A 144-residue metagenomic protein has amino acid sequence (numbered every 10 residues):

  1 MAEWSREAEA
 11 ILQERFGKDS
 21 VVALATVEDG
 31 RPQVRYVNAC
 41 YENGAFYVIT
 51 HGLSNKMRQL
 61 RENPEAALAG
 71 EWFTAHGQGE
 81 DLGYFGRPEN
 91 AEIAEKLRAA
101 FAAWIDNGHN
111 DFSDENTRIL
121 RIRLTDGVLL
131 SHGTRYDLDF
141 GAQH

Functional and structural regions predicted by a protein language model:
M1-K18, G141: Extreme N-terminal tail/first-helix region
A2-E3, T74-H144: Charged, gly/pro-rich active-site loop segments
E7-L12, R61-E65, W104-H109: Intrinsically disordered, low-complexity boundary segments flanking structured domains
A8-A10, Q33-Y36, L53, N107: A generic local structural motif
L12, S20, N116-R118: A generic secondary-structure signal marking the coil-to-beta-strand transition
G17, R61, L68-G70, F112-E115 (+1 more regions): A generic structural signal for short, non-catalytic loop/turn and secondary-structure boundary residues
G17-A23, A100-I105: Short Pro/Gly-enriched beta-strand edge/turn motifs at strand-loop
D19-G52, R58-L60, A66-G70, Q78: Short beta-strand segments
